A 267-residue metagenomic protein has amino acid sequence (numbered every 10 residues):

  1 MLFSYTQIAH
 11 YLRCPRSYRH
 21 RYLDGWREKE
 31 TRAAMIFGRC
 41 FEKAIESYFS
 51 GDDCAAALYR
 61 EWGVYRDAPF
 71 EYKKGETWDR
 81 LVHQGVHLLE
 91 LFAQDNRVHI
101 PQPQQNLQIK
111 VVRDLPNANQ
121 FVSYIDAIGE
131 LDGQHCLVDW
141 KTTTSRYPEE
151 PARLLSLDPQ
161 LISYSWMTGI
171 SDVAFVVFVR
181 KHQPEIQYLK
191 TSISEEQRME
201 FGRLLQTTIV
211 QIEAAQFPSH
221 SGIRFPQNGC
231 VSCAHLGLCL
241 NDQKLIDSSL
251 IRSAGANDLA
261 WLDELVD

Functional and structural regions predicted by a protein language model:
L2, P151-L154, S165-D267: Metal-dependent nuclease catalytic regions and adjoining charged, substrate-binding loops involved in nucleic-acid end
I8-G51, V82, S232-H235: Nuclease catalytic cores
P15-E28, W62-P69, L137, T143-R146 (+1 more regions): Short amphipathic alpha-helical segments and their helix-coil junctions
G25, V112, T143-S145, V179-H182 (+1 more regions): Short, solvent-exposed loop/turn segments at secondary-structure junctions
A33, F37, L81, L157-Q160 (+1 more regions): Hydrophobic (often cysteine-bearing) scaffold residues that line and stabilize catalytic clefts of nucleotide/cofactor
A44-K110, D114: A non-catalytic, helix-rich entry segment at domain boundaries
S50-D53, P101, D132-G133, T168-D172: Short glycine/proline-enriched coil/turn segments at helix->beta-strand junctions
I109-S163, I170: Non-catalytic protein-protein interaction segments used by genome-maintenance enzymes to assemble and couple activities
